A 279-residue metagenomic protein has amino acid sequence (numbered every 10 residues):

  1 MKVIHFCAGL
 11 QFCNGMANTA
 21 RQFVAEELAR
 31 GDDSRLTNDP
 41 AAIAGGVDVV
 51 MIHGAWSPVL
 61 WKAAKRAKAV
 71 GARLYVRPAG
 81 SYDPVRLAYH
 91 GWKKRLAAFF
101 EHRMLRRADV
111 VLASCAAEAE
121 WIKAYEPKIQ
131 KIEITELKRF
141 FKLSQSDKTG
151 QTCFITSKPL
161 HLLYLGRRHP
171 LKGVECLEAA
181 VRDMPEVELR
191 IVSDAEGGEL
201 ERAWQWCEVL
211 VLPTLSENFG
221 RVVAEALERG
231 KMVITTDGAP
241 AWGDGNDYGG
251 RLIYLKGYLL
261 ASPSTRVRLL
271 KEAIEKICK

Functional and structural regions predicted by a protein language model:
V49-M51, A64-P84, V110-L112: Active-site proximal beta-strand in glycosyltransferases
K94-V110: Membrane-proximal helix-turn-helix segments that form the acceptor-binding/catalytic region of lipid-linked
L105, R202-C207: Short alpha-helical donor nucleotide-sugar binding micro-motif in glycosyltransferases
L112, D147, Q151-K172, E178-R182: Conserved donor-binding/catalytic core segment of Leloir-type glycosyltransferases
A119-R139: Helix-loop-beta element that forms the nucleotide-linked donor phosphate-binding surface in glycosyltransferases
E201, F219-G220, A224-E228, W242-G243: Short alpha-helical segment that forms part of, or immediately flanks, the ligand-binding pocket in carbohydrate-active
L215: Aromatic "clamp/platform" in nucleotide-sugar-dependent glycosyltransferases that forms part of the donor/acceptor
M232-T235, W242: Short hydrophobic beta-strand element within catalytic cores of glycosyltransferases and related nucleotide-activated
